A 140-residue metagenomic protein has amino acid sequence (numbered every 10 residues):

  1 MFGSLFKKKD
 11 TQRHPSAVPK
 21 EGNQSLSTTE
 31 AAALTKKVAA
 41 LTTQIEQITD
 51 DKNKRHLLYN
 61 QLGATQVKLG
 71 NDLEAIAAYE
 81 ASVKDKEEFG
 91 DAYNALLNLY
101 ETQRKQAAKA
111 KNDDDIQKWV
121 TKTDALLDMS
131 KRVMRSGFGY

Functional and structural regions predicted by a protein language model:
I48-D51, D85, V133: Structural marker of alpha-solenoid helical repeat scaffolds
